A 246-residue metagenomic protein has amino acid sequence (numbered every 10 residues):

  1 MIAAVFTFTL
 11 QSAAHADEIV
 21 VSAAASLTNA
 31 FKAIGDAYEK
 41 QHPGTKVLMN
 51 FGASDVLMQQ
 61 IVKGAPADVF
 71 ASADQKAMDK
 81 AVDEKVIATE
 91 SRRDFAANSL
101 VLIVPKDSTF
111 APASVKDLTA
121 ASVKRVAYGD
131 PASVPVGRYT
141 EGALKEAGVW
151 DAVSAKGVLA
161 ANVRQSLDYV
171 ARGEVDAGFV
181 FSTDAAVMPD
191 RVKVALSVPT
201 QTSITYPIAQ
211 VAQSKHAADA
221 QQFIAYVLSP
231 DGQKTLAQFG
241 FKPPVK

Functional and structural regions predicted by a protein language model:
M1-T9: Bacterial N-terminal signal peptides
L10-A16: Sec/Tat signal peptide C-region and signal peptidase I cleavage site
A16-H42, K46-F51, D55-A65, S72-Q75 (+2 more regions): Exported/periplasmic ABC-transporter solute-binding proteins
